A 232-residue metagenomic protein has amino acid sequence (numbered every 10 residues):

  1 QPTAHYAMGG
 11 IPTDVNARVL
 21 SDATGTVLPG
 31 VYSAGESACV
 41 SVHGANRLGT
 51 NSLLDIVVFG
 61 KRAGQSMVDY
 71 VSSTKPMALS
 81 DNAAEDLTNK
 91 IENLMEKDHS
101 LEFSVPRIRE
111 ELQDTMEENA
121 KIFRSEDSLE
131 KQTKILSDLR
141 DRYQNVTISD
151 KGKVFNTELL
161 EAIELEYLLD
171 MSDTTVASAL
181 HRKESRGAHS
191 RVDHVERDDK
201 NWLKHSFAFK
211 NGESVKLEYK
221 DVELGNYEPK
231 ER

Functional and structural regions predicted by a protein language model:
Q1-A7: Active-site Gly/Thr loop motif
Y6, P12-S33, S37-R232: Glycine- and aromatic-enriched mobile tails/lids
